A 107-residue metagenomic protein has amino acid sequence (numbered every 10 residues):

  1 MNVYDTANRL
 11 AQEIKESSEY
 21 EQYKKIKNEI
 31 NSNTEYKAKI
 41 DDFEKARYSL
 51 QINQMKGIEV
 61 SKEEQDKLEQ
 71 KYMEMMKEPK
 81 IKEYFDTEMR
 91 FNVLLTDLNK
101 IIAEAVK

Functional and structural regions predicted by a protein language model:
M1-K107: Terminal, compositionally biased segments used for targeting/anchoring and flexible tails
